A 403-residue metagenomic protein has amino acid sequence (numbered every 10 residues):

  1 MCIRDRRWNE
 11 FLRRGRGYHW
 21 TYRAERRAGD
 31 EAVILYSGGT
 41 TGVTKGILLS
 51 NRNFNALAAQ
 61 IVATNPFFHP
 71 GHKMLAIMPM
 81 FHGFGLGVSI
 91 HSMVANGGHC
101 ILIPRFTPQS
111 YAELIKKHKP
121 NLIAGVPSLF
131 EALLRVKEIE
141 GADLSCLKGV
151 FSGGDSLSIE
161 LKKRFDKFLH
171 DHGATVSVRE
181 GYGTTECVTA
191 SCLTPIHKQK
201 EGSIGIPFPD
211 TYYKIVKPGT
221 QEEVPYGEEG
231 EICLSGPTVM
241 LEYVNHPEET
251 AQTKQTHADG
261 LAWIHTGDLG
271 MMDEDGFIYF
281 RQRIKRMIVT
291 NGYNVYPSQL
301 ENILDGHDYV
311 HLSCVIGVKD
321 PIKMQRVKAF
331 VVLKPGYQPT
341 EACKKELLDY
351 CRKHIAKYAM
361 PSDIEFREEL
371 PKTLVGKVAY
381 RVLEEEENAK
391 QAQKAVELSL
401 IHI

Functional and structural regions predicted by a protein language model:
M1-D5, S37, I401-I403: Conserved small/polar residues in nucleotide/adenosyl-binding loops
R4-A28, E387-E397: ANL superfamily adenylate-forming
G15-G29, I34-A76, G98, V176: Conserved adenylate-forming
E31, S37-T40, M74, M80 (+8 more regions): Conserved S/T- and glycine-rich ATP-binding loop of Class I adenylate-forming
N55-K73, F81-L122, V136-K137: Conserved AMP-binding/adenylation subdomain of ANL enzymes
P120-G125, L134-S203, Y212: Gly/Ser/Thr-rich phosphate-binding loop
I123, G236, L241-E242, Q252 (+5 more regions): AMP-binding/adenylate-forming catalytic core of the ANL superfamily
I206-D210, E222-Q255, V295: Conserved ATP/PPi-binding loop(s) of AMP-dependent carboxylate-activating enzymes
